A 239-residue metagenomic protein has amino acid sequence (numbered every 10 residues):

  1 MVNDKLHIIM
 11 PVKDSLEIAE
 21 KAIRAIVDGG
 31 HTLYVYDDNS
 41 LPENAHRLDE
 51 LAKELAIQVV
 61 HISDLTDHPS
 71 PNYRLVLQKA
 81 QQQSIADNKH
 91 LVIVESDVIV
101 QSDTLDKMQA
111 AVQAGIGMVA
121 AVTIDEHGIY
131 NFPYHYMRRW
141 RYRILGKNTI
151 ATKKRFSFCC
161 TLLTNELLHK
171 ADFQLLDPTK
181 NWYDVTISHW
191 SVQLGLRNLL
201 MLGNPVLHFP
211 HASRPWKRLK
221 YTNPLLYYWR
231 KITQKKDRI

Functional and structural regions predicted by a protein language model:
D4-M10, T32-Y36: Hydrophobic targeting segments
D14-G29: Short, well-formed alpha-helical segments that are part of the catalytic scaffolds of diverse glycosyltransferases
D37-L48: A conserved acidic beta->alpha catalytic loop
L55-I85: Active-site-proximal specificity loops/subdomain of glycosyltransferases
N88-I99: Short beta-strand-to-loop acidic/aromatic patch adjacent to the donor-nucleotide binding site
E95, F156-T164, L175-P178, W182: A conserved catalytic-core signature of glycosyltransferases
Q101, K107-A171: Conserved catalytic core of nucleotide-sugar-dependent glycosyltransferases
D177-I239: C-terminal catalytic/acceptor-binding lobe
